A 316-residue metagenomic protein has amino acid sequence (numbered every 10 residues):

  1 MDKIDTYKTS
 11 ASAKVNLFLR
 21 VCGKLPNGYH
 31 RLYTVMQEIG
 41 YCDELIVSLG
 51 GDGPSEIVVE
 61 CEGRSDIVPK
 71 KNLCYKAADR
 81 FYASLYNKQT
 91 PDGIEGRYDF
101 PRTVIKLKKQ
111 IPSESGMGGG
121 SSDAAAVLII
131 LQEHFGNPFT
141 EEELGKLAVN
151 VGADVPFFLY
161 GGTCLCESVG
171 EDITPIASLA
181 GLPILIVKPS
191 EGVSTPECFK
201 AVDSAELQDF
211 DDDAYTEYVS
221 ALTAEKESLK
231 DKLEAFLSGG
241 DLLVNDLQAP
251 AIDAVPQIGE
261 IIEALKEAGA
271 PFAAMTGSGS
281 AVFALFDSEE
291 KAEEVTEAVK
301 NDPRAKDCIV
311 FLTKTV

Functional and structural regions predicted by a protein language model:
M1-S115, E133, N137-E142, L179 (+1 more regions): ATP-binding N-lobe of GHMP and related small-molecule kinases
L17, L45-V47, C74, G120 (+5 more regions): Residue-level signal for inorganic ion chemistry
E38, R97, V149-N150, P156-L159 (+2 more regions): Solvent-exposed alpha-helices and their adjacent loops that cap or buttress functional pockets in soluble metabolic
D52-E62, I67, V127, V149 (+1 more regions): Short, basic/glycine-rich phosphate-binding loops at helix/coil junctions that contact nucleotide phosphates
K106-F135, A153, P271-F286: Glycine/serine-rich anion-binding loops at beta->alpha junctions that coordinate negatively charged ligand groups
A124, L128-L165: Contiguous, small/hydrophobic- and glycine-enriched helical/loop subdomains that border and often "cap" functional
Y160, L165-F272, D287-E293, E297-D302 (+1 more regions): Conserved, helical-rich catalytic subdomain that frames metal- and/or nucleotide-binding sites in enzyme alpha/beta
